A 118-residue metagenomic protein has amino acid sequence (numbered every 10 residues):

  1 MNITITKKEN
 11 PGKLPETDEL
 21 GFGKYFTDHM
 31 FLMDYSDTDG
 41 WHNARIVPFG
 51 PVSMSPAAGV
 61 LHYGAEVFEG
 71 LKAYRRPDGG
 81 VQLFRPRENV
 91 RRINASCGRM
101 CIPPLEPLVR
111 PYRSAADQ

Functional and structural regions predicted by a protein language model:
M1-Q118: Conserved alpha/beta cores of soluble small-molecule-handling proteins
